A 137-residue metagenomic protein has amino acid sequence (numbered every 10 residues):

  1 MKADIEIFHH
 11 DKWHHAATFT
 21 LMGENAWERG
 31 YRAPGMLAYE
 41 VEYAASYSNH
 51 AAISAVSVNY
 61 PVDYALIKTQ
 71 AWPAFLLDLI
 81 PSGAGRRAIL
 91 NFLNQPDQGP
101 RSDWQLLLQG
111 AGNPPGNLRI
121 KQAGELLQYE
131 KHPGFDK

Functional and structural regions predicted by a protein language model:
M1-K137: Phosphate/dinucleotide-binding and metal-coordinating scaffold of catalytic cores in nucleotide-dependent enzymes
